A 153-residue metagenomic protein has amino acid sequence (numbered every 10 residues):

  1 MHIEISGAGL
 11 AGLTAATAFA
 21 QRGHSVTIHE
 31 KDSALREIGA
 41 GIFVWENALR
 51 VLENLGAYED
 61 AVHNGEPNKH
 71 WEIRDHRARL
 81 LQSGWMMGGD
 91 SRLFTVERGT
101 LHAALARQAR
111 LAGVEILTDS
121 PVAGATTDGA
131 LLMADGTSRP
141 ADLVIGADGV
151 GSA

Functional and structural regions predicted by a protein language model:
M1-A11: Beta1/beta-strand and adjacent pyrophosphate-binding region of the FAD-binding site in flavoprotein oxidoreductases
M1-I3, A20, W45-A153: Conserved N-terminal helical subregion
S6, A20-A40: Glycine-rich FAD pyrophosphate-binding loop
L10, I42-F43: PG/GG-rich flexible active-site loop of Rossmann-like NAD(P)H-dependent oxidoreductases, especially the SDR superfamily
A11, A34, G151: Conserved Rossmann-like nucleotide-cofactor binding loop
L13-T14, E46: Short alpha-helical segment within the catalytic ATP-binding CA
